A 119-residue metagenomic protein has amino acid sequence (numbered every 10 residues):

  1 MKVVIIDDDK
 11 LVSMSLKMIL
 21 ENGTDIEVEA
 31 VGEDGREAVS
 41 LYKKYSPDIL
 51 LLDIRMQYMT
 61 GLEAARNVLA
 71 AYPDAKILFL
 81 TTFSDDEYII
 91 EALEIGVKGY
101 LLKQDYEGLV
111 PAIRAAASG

Functional and structural regions predicted by a protein language model:
I6-D7, G32, L50: Conserved sequence signature across two-component system core domains
D7, D53, T81: Active-site residues of response regulator receiver
K10-A30: Two-component/phosphorelay signaling modules centered on CheY-like receiver
D34-E37, T60-E63: Acidic catalytic/metal-coordinating carboxylates
Y45-L51: Active-site beta3 strand of CheY-like receiver
Q57: The feature encodes the CheY-like receiver
D74-S84: A short, hydrophobic beta-strand element within the central beta-sheet of small alpha/beta folds
